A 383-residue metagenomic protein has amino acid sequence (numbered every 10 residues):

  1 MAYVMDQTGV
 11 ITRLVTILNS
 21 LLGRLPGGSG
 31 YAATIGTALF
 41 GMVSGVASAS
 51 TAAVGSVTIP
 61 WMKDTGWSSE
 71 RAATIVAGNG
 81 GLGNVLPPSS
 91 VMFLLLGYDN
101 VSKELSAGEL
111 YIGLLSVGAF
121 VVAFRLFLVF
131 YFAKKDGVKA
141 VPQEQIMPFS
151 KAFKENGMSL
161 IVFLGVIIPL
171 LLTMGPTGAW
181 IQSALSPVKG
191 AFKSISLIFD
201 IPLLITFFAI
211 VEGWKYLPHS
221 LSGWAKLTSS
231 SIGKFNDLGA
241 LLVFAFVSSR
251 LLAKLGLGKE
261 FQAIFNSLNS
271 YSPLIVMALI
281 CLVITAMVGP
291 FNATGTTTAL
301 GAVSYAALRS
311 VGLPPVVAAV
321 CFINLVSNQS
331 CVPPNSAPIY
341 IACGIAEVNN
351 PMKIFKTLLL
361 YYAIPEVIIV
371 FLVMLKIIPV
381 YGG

Functional and structural regions predicted by a protein language model:
M1-T12, K193-K259, L282-A286: Core transmembrane alpha-helical segments of multi-pass membrane transporters/permeases
R13-S20, P26-A32, K63-N79, E104-I112 (+2 more regions): Membrane-interface alpha-helices at helix entry/exit sites of multi-pass transporters
S20-T34, G66-R71, G157-M158, I232-L238 (+2 more regions): Membrane-interfacial loop-to-helix junctions in multi-pass transporters
R24-T58, Y271-A306, S310-V311, F322-I323: Hydrophobic alpha-helical transmembrane segments of multi-pass integral membrane proteins, predominantly secondary
G41-A53, E70-E109, R125-F132, T285-T298 (+2 more regions): Alpha-helical transmembrane segments and, especially, the helix-loop junctions at the ends of these helices
S48-T51, L115-V121, A253, A263-P273 (+2 more regions): Structural signature of hydrophobic alpha-helical transmembrane segments
S90-D99, L171-A184, S248, L252-K259 (+1 more regions): Membrane-helix interface motif
A107-G233, C343-G383: Long, contiguous bundles of hydrophobic transmembrane helices that form the permeation core of multi-pass
